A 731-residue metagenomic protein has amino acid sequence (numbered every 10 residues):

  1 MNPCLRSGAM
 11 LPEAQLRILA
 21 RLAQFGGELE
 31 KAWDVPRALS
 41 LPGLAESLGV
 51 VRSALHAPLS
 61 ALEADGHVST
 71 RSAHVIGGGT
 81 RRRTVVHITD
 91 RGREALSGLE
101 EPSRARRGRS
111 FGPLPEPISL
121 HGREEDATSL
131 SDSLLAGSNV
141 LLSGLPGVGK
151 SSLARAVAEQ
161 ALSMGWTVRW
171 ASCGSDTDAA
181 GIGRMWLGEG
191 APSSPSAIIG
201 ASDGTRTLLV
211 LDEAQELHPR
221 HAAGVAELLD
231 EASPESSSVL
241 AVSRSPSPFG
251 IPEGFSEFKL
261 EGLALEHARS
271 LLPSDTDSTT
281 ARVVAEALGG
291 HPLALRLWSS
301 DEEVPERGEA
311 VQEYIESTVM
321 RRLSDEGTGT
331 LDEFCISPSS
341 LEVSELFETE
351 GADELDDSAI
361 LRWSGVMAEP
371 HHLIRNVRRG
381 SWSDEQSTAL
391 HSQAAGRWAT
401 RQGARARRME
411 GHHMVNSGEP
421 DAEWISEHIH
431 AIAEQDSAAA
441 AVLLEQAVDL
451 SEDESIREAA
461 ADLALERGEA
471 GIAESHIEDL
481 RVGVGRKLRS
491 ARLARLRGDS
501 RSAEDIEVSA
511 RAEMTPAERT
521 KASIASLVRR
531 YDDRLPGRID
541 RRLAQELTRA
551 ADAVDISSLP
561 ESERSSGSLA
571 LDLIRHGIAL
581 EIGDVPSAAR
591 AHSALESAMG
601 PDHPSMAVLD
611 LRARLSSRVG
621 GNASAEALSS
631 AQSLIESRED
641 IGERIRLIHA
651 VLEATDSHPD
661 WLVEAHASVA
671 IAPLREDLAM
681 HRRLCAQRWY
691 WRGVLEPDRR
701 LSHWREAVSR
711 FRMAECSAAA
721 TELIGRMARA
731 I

Functional and structural regions predicted by a protein language model:
D65-S69, E313-S381, A389: C-terminal boundary/linker of central alpha/beta nucleotide-binding cores
E101, R107, R322, W363-G365 (+3 more regions): A structural signal for repeat-array scaffolds
S103-L130: Conserved adenine-nucleotide phosphate-binding loops and their immediately adjacent elements
R123-D126, S152, G224-W298, A310 (+1 more regions): Alpha-helical sensor/transducer elements of the RecA-like P-loop NTPase core
G137-A154: Walker A/P-loop nucleotide-binding motif
V168-D178: A short hydrophobic beta-strand->loop->alpha-helix junction that borders the nucleotide-binding pocket of P-loop NTPases
T177-S196: Conserved NTP-binding/hydrolysis module of P-loop NTPases
I199-A222: Conserved P-loop NTPase "ATPase switch" module shared by AAA+ and STAND
